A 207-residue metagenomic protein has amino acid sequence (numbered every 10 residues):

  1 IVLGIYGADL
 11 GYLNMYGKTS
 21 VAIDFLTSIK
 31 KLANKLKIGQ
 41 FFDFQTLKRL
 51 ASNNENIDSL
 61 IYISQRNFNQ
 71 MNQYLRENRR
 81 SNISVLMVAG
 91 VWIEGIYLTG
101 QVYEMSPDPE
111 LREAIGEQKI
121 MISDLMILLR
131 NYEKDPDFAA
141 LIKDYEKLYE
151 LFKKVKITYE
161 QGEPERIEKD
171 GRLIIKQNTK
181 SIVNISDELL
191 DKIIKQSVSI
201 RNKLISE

Functional and structural regions predicted by a protein language model:
I1-S52: N-terminal Sec/ER secretory leader and immediately downstream segment of secreted/extracellular precursors
G4-Y12, L125-R130, I174-N184: Acidic/histidine-rich, surface-exposed loop or edge segments in extracytoplasmic proteins
L10-G17, L36, L75-N78, T99-P107 (+4 more regions): Secondary-structure edge/capping motif, primarily at the C-terminal ends of alpha-helices and the immediately following
I23-T27, L47, L86, R112-G116 (+3 more regions): Short, charged, amphipathic alpha-helical segments
I29-L32, G95, M121, L148: A short structural micro-motif
N56-I142: Extended amphipathic alpha-helical interaction segments
D135-E207: A cross-kingdom marker for long, charged
